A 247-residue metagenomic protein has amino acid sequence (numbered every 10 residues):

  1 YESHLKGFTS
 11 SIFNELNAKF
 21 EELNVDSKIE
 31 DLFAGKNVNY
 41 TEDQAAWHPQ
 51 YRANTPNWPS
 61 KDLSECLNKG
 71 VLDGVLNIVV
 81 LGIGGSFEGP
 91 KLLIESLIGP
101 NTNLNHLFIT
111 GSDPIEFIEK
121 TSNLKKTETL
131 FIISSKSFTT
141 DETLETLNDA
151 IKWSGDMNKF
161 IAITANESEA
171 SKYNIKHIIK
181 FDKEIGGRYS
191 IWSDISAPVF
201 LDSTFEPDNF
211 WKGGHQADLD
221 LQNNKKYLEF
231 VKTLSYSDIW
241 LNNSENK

Functional and structural regions predicted by a protein language model:
Y1-L72: Extended, charge-enriched "interface" segments that sit outside catalytic cores
W47-N68, L92-L130: Glycine-rich oxoanion-binding loops at beta->alpha junctions
S64-L76, K120-T129, T233-E245: Glycine-rich phosphate/diphosphate-binding loops that line cofactor/substrate pockets in enzymes
N77-L81, L130, I161: Conserved beta-strand elements of the Class I
V79-P90, K136-L144, E167-E169, G186-Y189: Gly/Ser/Thr-rich loops at beta-strand to alpha-helix junctions that form or flank small-molecule/cofactor-binding
G89-I94, I118-T121, E142-T146, A170-I175 (+1 more regions): Short acidic, glycine/serine/threonine-rich loops at helix termini
W153, M157-K247: Active-site phosphate/pyrophosphate-binding segments
